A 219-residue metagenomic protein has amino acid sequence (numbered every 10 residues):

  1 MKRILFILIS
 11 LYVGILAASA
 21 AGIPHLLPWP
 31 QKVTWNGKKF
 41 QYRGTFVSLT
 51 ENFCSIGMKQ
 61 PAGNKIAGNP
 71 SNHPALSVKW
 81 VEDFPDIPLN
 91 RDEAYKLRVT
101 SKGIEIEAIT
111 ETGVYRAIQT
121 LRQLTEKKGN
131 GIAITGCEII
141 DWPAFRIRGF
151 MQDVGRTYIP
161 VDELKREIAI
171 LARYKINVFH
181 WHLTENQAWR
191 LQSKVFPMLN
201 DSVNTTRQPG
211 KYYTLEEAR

Functional and structural regions predicted by a protein language model:
I4-G14: Sec-dependent N-terminal signal peptides
I9, A18-P143: Acidic, contiguous N-terminal accessory segments
N90-R219: Feature activates predominantly on carbohydrate-active enzymes
